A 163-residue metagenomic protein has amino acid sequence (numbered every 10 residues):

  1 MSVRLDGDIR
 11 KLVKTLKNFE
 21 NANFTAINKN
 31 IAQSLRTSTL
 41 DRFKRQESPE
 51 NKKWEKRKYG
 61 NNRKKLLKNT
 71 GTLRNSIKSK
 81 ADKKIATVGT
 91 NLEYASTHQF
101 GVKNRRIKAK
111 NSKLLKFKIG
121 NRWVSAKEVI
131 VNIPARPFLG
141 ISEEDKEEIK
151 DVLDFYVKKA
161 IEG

Functional and structural regions predicted by a protein language model:
M1-G163: Short, Lys/Arg-rich flexible segments
